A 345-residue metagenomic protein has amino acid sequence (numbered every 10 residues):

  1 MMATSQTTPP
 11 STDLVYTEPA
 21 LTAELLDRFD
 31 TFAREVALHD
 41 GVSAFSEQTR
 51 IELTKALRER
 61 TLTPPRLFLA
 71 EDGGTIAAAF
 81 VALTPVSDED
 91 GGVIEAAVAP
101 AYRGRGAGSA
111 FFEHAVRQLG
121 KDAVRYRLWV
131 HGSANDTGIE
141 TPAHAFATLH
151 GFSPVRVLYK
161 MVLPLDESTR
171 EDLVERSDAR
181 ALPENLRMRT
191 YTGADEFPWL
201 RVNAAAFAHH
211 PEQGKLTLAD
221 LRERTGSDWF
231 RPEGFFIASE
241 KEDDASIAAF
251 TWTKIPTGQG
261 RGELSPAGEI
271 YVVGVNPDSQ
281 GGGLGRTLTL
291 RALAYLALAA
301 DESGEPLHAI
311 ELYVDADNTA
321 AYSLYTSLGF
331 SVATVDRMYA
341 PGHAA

Functional and structural regions predicted by a protein language model:
M1-P10, S87-D88, P100-E184, Y339-P341: Acyl-donor-binding surface of acyltransferase catalytic domains
M2-A56, E175-G214: Short amphipathic alpha-helix that is part of the acyltransferase structural core
E18-P19, D30-D136, A248-A267: Conserved donor-binding loop and adjoining core beta-sheet/short helix segment in diverse acyl/aminoacyl transferases
E95, A99, R103, H131 (+4 more regions): Residue-level recognition of the GNAT/N-acetyltransferase active site
G104-Q118, V272-V275, G281-L298, Y322-S327: Conserved acetyl-CoA-binding loop-helix of GNAT-fold acetyltransferases
A145-R170, L290-A294, S303-A345: Active-site/acyl-donor-binding loops of N-acyltransferases
W199, A245-T251, Q259-A267, S279-G283 (+2 more regions): Extended hydrophobic-aromatic, low-complexity segments
A204-P256: Phosphate-binding active sites in nucleotide-utilizing proteins
